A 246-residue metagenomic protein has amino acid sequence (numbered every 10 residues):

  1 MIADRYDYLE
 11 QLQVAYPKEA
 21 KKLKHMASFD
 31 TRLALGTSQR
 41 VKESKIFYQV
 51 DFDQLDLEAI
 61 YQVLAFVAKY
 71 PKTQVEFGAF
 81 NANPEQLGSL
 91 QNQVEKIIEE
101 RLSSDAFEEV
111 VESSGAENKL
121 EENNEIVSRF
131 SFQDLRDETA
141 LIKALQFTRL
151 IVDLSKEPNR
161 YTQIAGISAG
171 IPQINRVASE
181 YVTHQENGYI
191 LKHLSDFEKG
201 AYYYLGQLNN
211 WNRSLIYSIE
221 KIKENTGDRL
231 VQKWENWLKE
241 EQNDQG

Functional and structural regions predicted by a protein language model:
M1-K22, E85, Q93: A short, active-site helix/loop in glycosyltransferases that binds the activated sugar's phosphate group
T31-E122, S128: Conserved catalytic-core segment of nucleotide-activated headgroup transferases in glycan assembly
K143-P158: Acidic donor-binding loop of glycosyltransferase active sites
R149, S168-G170: A short alpha->beta transition loop at the rim of the catalytic pocket in nucleotide-sugar-dependent
G170-R176: Short hydrophobic beta-strand element within catalytic cores of glycosyltransferases and related nucleotide-activated
E180-Y203: Change "using UDP/GDP/dTDP sugars" to "using nucleotide sugars
Y202-E220, D244: Conserved donor-nucleotide binding/catalytic region of nucleotide-linked donor-dependent transferases
E224-G246: C-terminal alpha-helical cap of glycosyltransferases
